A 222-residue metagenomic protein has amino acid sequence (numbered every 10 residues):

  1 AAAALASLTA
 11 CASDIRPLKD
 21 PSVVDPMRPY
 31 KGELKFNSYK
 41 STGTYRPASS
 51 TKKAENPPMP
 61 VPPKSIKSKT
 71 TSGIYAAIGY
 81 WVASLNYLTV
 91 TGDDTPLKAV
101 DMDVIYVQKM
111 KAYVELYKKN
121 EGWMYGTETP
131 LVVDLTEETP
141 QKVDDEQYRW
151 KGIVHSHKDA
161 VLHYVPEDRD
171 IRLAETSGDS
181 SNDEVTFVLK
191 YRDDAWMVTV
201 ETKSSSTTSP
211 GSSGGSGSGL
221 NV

Functional and structural regions predicted by a protein language model:
A1-T9: Sec-dependent bacterial lipoprotein signal peptides
A4, G126-E128, D145-Q147: A generic structural signal for short, non-catalytic loop/turn and secondary-structure boundary residues
C11-A76: Juxtamembrane and targeting peptides
A12-N37, T139-V222: Exposed beta-sheet edge and beta->alpha loop/turn motif
S49-T127: Core segments of small alpha/beta cavity-forming domains
D101-V104, A112-V114, T129, E137 (+2 more regions): A mature extracytoplasmic/lumenal domain signature
E121-P140: A short, amphipathic edge element
